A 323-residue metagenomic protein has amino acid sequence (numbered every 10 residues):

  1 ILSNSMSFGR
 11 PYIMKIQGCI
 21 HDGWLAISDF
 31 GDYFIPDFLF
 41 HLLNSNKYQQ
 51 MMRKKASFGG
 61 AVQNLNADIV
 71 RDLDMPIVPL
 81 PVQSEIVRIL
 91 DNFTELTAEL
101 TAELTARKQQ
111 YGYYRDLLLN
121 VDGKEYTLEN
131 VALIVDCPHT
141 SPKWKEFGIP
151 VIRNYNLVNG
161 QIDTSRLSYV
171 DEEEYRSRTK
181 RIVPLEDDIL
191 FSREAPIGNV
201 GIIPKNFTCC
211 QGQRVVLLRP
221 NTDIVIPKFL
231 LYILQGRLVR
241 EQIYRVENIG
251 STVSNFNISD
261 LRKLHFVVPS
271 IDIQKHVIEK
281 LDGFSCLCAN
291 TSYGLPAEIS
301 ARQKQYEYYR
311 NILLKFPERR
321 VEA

Functional and structural regions predicted by a protein language model:
I1-N44, R153, K180-I182, E186-Q235: A short beta-sheet element
N4, C19-L25, F58-V78, C209-V216 (+1 more regions): A short glycine-rich beta-alpha junction/loop motif
F8, N46, V121-I162, T179: Low-complexity, Lys/Gly-biased intrinsically disordered segments
L39, R71-K108, G112, L230 (+1 more regions): Amphipathic alpha-helical segments
R107, L117-P138, E298-K304, Y309: Non-catalytic DNA-recognition/assembly elements of restriction-modification systems
N156-V170, K205: Short, basic/aromatic beta-hairpin or loop at an interaction surface
E173-T179: Short alpha-helix capping/helix-loop boundary micro-motifs
